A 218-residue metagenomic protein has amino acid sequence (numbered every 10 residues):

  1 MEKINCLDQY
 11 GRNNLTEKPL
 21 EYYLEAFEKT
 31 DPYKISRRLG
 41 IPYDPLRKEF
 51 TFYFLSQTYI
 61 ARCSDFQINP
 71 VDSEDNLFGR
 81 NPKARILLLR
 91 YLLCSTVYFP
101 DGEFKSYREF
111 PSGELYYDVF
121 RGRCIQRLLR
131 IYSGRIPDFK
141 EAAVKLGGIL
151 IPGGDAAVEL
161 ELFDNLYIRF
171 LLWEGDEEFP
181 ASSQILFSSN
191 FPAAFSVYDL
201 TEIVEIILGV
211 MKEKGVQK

Functional and structural regions predicted by a protein language model:
M1-K48, A84-L87, L92-L146: Short Lys/Arg-enriched alpha/beta "domain-start" segment
I35-S64, I149-E174: Amphipathic, interaction-prone secondary-structure segments
Q57-I86, W173-Y198: Intrinsically disordered, low-complexity regulatory segments enriched in Ser/Thr/Pro and charged residues
Y59, E114-L128, P152-G154, A194-S196 (+1 more regions): Domain-length accessory/inserted modules outside core catalytic folds
F78, L129-I136, V197, T201: Generic detection of long, well-ordered alpha-helical segments
R130-A193: Conserved binding-pocket/active-site segment within a compact domain
S188-K218: Long, compositionally biased interface segments
